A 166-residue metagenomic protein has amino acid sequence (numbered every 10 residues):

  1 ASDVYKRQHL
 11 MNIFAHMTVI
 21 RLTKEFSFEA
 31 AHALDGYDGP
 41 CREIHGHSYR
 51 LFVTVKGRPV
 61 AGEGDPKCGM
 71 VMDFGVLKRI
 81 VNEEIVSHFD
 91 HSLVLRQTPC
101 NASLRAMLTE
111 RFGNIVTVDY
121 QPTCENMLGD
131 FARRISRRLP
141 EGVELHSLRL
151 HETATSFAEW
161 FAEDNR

Functional and structural regions predicted by a protein language model:
A1-Y5: Short, small-residue-biased leader/transition segments that mark boundaries at the very start of proteins
N12-R166: Charge-rich, low-complexity N-terminal segments
